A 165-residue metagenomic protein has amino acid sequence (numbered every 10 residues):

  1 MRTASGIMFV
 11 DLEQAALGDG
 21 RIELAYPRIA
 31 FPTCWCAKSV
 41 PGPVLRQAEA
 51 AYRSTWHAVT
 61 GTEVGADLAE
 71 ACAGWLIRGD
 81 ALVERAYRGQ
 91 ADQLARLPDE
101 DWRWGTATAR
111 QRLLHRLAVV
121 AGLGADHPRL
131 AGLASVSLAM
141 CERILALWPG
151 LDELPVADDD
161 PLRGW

Functional and structural regions predicted by a protein language model:
M1-I22: Active-site acidic catalytic loop and adjacent metal/ATP-binding pocket of ATP-dependent phosphoryl transfer enzymes
G6-F9, C34, D126: Generic, low-specificity signal for short hydrophobic/alpha-helical stretches with a mild N-terminal bias, encompassing
V10-E13, K38, T62: Residues at structural and domain junctions
A16-D19, V44, G105, A109: A generic short alpha-helical patch detector that favors 3-5-residue windows in or near N-terminal regions
R21-T60, C72-Q93: Active-site activation/catalytic loop segments of kinase-like enzymes and analogous catalytic loops in related
A66-A69: C-terminal anion-handling pockets and recognition modules
I77-W165: ATP/Mg2+ or Mg2+-diphosphate-binding catalytic cores that bind nucleotide phosphates or diphosphates via glycine-rich
